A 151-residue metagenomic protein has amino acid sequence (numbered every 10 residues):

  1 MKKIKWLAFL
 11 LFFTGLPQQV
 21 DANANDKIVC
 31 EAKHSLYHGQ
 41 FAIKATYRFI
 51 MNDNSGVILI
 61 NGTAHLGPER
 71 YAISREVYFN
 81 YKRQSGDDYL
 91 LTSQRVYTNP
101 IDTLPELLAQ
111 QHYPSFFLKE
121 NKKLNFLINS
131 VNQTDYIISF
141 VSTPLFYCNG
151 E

Functional and structural regions predicted by a protein language model:
K2-D21: Hydrophobic membrane-insertion alpha-helices, especially the h-region of bacterial N-terminal signal peptides
N23-E31, N54-L59, Y89-L90, V131-I137: Short, hydrophobic/aromatic-rich segments at coil-to-beta transitions
A24-A45: Tryptophan-anchored aromatic micro-motifs
S35-Y37, I60-G67, Q94-I101: Short, solvent-exposed aromatic-acidic interface loops
F41-A42, G67-S74, I101-P105, Y147-E151: A short, polar/proline- and glycine-enriched secondary-structure boundary/capping micro-motif
K44-Y89: Extracytoplasmic/periplasmic/luminal assembly and interaction segments in envelope/secretory/respiratory proteins
A72-E120: Structured, soluble extracytoplasmic/luminal domains of envelope-associated proteins
L127-N129, Q133-N149: Short, exposed beta-strand-loop hairpins at the edges of beta-sheets in extracellular/periplasmic proteins
